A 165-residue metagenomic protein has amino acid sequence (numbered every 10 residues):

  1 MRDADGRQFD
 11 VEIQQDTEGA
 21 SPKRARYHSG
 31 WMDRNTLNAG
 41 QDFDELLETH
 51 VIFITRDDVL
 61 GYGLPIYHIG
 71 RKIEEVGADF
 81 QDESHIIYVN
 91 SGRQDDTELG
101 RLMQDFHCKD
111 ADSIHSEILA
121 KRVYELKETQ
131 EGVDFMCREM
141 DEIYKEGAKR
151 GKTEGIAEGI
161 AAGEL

Functional and structural regions predicted by a protein language model:
M1-H85, D95-T97, R150: Accessory alpha/beta interaction modules
R2, F9-Q14, Q94, L99-L165: Short, charged alpha-helical interaction segments and adjacent helix-coil junctions
